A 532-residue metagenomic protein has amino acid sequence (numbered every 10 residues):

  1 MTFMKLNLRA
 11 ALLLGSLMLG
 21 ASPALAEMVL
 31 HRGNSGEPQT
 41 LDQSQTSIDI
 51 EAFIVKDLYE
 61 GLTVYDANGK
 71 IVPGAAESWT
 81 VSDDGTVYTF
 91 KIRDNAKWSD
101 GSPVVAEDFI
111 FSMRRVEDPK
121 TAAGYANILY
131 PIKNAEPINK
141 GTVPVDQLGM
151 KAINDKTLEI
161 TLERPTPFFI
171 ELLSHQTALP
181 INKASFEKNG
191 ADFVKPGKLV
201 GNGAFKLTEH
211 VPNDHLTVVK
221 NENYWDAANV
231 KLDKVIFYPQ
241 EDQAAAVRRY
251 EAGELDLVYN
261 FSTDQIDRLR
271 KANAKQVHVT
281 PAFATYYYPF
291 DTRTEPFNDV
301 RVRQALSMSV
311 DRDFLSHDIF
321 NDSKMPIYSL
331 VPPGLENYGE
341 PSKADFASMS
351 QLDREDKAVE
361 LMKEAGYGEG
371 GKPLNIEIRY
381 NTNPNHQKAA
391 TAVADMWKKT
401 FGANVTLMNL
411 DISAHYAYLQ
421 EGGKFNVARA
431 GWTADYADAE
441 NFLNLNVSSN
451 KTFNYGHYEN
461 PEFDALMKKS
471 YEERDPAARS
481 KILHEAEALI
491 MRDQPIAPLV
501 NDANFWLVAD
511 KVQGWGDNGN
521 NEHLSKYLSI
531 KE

Functional and structural regions predicted by a protein language model:
R32, P212, E355, V359-A434 (+3 more regions): Ligand/substrate-recognition segments at binding pockets and active sites
G33-D83, K198-G201: N-terminal lobe/hinge region of extracytoplasmic solute-binding protein
K91, D108-I110, E117, T121-K183: Surface-exposed binding/hinge segments that line and control ligand-binding clefts or catalytic entry sites
G141-Q147, D155-K156, R164-V230, K234 (+2 more regions): Gly/Pro-rich hinge or "lid" segments in bacterial periplasmic/extracellular proteins
K151, Q351-L352, A403-A417, E421 (+2 more regions): Extracytoplasmic/peripheral linker and loop segments enriched in polar/acidic and small residues with frequent Thr/Pro
T208-V219, I236-T294, D313, H317 (+1 more regions): Extracellular/periplasmic solute-recognition and catalytic clefts
P326-E364, N383-K388: Structural transition elements
W506-E532: Long beta-strand-rich cores associated with HINT superfamily self-processing modules
